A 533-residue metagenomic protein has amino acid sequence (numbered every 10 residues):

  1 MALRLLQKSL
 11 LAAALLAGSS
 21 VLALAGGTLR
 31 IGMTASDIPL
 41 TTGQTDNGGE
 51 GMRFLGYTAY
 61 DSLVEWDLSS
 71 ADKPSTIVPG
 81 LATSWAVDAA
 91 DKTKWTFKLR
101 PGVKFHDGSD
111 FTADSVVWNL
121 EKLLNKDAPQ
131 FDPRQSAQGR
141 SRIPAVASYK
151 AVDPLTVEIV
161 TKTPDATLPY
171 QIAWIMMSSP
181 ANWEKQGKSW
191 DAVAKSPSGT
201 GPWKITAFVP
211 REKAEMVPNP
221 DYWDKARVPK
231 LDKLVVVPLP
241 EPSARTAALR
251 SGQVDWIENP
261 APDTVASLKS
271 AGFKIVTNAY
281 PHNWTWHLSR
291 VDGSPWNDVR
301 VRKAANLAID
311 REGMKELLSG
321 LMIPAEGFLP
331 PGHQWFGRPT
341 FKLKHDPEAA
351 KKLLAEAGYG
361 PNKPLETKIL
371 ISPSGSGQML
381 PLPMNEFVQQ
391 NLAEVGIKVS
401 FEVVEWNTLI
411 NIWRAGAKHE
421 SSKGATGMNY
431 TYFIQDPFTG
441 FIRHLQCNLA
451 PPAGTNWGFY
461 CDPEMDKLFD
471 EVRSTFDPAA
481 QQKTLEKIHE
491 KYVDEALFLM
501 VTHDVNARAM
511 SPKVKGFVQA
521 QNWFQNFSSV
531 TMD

Functional and structural regions predicted by a protein language model:
G27, M33-A35, G48, F54-L55 (+8 more regions): Detector for C-terminal structural segments
M33-A90, S198: N-terminal lobe/hinge region of extracytoplasmic solute-binding protein
W66-D67, V217-D221, Y280-A304, D504: A bilobed periplasmic-binding-protein/Venus flytrap-type ligand-binding module shared by bacterial periplasmic
D67-D72, A173-P229, V235, E241 (+2 more regions): Gly/Pro-rich hinge or "lid" segments in bacterial periplasmic/extracellular proteins
S84-P129, E158, P295-N297: Aromatic- and charge-enriched surface segment that lines or borders ligand/interaction sites
K98, Q135-W183, A207: Surface-exposed binding/hinge segments that line and control ligand-binding clefts or catalytic entry sites
K188-D191, D221-S267, K398: Ligand-site clamp/hinge motif
W203, D292, P324-A357, S374-M384: Structural transition elements
